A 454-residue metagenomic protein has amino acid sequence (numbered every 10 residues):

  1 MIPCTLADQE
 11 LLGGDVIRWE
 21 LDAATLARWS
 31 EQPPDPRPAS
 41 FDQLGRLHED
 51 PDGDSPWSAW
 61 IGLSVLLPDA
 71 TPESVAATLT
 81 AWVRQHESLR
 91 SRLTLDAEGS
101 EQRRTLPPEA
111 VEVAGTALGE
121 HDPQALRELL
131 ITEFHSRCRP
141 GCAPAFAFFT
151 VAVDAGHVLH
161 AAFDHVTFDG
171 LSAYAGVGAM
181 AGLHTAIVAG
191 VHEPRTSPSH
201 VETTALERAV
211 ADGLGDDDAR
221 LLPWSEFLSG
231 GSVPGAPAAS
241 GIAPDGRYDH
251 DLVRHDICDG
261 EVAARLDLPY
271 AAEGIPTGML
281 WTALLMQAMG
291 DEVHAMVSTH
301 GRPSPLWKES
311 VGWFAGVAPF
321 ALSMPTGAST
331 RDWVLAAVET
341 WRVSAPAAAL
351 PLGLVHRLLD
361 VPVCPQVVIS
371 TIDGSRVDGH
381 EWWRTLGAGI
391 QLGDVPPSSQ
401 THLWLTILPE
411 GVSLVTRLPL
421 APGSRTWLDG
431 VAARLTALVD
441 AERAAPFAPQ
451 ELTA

Functional and structural regions predicted by a protein language model:
M1-D54, A76-H121, P144, P198-D251: Short amphipathic alpha-helices and their capping loops
I2-C4, L21-P34, P68-R84, S100-C142 (+5 more regions): A short, small/polar-residue-rich loop/turn motif at beta-strand boundaries within alpha/beta enzyme cores
I2-E10, P123, E133, P140-E202 (+2 more regions): Active-site-proximal acidic secondary-structure segment that organizes catalysis
I2-P3, D52-W60, E87-S88, L95 (+4 more regions): His-Asp-centered acyl/peptidyl-transfer active-site segments
A23-A39, S55-S74, G141-A161, I242-S304 (+3 more regions): Gly/Ser/Thr-rich phosphate-binding loops and adjoining beta-strand/alpha-helix segments that form adenosine-phosphate
P34-P51, Q124-L130, A173-Y174, D251-L268 (+2 more regions): AMP-binding/adenylate-forming domain of the ANL superfamily
H86, R90, V177-M180, V293-S298 (+1 more regions): Extended, hydrophobic beta-loop-alpha segments that form or line the acyl/peptidyl-thioester binding and transfer paths
